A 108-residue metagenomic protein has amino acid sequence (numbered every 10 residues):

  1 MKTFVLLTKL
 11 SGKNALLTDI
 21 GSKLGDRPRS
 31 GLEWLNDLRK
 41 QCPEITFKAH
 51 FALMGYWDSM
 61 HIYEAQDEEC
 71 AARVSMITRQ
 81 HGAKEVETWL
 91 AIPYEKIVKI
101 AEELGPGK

Functional and structural regions predicted by a protein language model:
M1-E44, W57, E95-K108: Short S/T/G/P-rich N-terminal loop/turn motif that feeds into the first structured element of a domain
V5-K9, K48-V74: Short, well-ordered beta-strand segments in beta-rich or mixed alpha/beta enzyme and ligand-binding folds
E44-H50, V86-E87: A short linear hydrophobic-aromatic micro-motif
I45, G55, H81: Structured loop/turn residues at beta-strand edges in well-structured enzyme cores
E64-K96: An amphipathic, aromatic/His-enriched active-site/gating alpha helix that lines ligand/cofactor pockets
